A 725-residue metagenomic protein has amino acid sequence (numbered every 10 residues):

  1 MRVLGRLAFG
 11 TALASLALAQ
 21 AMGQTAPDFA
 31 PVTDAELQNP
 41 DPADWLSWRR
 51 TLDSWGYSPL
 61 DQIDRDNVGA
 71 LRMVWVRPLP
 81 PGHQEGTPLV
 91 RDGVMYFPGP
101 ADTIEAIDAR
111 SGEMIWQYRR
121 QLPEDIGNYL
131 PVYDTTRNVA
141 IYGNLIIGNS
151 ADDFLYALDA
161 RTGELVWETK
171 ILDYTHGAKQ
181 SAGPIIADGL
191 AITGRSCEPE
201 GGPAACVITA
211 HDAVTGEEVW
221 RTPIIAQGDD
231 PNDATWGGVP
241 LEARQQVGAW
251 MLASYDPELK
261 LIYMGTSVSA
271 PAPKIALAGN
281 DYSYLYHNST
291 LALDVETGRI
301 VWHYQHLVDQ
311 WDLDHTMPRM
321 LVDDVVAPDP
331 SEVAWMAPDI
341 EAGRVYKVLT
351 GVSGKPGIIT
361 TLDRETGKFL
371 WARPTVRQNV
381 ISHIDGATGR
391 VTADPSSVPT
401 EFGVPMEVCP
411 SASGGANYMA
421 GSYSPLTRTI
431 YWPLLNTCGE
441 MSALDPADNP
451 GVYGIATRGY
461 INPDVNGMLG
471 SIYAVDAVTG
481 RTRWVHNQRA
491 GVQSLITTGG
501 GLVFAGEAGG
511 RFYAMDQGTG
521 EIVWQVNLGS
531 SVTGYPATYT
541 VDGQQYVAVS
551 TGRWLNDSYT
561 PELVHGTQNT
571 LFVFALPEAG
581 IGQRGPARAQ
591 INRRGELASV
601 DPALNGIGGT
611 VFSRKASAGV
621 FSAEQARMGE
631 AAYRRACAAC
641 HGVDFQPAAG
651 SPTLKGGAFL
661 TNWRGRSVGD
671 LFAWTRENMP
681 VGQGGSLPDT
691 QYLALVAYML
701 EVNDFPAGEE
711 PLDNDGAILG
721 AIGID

Functional and structural regions predicted by a protein language model:
T25-L79, E113-N128, E164-D173, E217-A226 (+10 more regions): Aromatic (tryptophan-biased) beta-strands that constitute blades/sheets of beta-rich domains
V32, S599-A632, Q683: Electrostatic cytochrome c docking/interface patches
W45-R49, P81-T103, N128-L155, K179-G202 (+8 more regions): Repeat-blade elements of multi-bladed beta-propeller folds
A205-E217, S283-T297, L362-G367, G470-D476 (+1 more regions): Beta-propeller blade signature
D309-Q310, T316-P318, V376-V380, C409-S411 (+2 more regions): Conserved blade-ending motifs and adjacent loop-strand segments that build the rim/top face of beta-propeller domains
A537-R593: Blade-level signature of beta-propeller repeat domains, shared across WD40, Kelch, NHL, RCC1 and BNR/Asp-box propellers
R588-Q590, A598, V611-A616, R634-R635 (+1 more regions): Flexible coil segments in periplasmic/lumen-exposed cytochrome c-class electron-transfer proteins
D644-P680: Gly/Gly-Pro-rich "capping" loops immediately C-terminal to redox-active cysteine motifs in periplasmic/lumenal
